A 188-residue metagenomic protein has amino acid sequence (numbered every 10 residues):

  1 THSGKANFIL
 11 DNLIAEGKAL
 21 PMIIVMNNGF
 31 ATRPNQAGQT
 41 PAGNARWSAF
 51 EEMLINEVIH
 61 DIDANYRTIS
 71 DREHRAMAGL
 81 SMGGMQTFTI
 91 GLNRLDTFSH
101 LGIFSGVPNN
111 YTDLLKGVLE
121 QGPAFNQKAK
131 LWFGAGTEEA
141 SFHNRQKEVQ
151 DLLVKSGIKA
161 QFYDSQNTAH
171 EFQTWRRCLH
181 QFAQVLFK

Functional and structural regions predicted by a protein language model:
T1-K188: Non-catalytic cap/lid and distal C-terminal segments of serine-dependent acyl enzymes
